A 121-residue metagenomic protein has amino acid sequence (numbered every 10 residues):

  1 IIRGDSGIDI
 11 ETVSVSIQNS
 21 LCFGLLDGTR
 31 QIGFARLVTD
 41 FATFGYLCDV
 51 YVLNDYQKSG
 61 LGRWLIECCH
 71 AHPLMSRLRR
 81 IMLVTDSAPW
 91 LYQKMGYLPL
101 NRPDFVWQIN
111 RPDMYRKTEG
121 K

Functional and structural regions predicted by a protein language model:
I1-I8, T118-K121: Short amphipathic alpha-helix that is part of the acyltransferase structural core
E11-Y51: A conserved beta-strand-loop-helix scaffold within acyl/acetyltransferase catalytic domains
V38, I66-C69: Active-site-proximal cofactor/substrate-binding loop regions of enzyme domains
Y56, G60-L65: Conserved acetyl-CoA pyrophosphate-binding loop and the N-cap/start of the following alpha-helix in GNAT-like
R63, R77-R111: Conserved active-site alpha-helix within GNAT-family acetyltransferase domains
P73: Hydrophobic pocket-lining residues that define ligand/cofactor binding sites across diverse proteins
